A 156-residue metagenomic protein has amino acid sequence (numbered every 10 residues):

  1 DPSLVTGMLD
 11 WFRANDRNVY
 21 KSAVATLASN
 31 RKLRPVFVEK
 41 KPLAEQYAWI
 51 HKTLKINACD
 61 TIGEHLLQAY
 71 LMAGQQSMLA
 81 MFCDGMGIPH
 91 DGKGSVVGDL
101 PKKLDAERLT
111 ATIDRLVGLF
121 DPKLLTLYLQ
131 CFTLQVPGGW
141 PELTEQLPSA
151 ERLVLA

Functional and structural regions predicted by a protein language model:
D1-N18, S149-A156: N-terminal intrinsically disordered, low-complexity tails enriched in polar/charged
A14-E142: Acidic, low-complexity, intrinsically disordered interaction modules
